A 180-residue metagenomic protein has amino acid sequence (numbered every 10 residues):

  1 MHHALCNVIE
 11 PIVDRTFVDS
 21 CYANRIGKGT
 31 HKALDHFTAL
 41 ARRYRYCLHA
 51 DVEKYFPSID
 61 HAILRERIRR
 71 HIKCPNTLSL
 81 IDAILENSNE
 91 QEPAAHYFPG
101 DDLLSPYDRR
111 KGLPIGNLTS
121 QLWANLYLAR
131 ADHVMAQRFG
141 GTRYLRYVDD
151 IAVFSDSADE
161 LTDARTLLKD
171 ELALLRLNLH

Functional and structural regions predicted by a protein language model:
H2: "…together with the soluble PPM/PP2C metallo-phosphatase catalytic core" -> "…together with the soluble PPM/PP2C
P11, R15-S20: Charged boundary/loop elements
D19-S20, L34, A39-V148, A152-L179: Conserved polymerase palm-domain catalytic core
R25-T30: Active-site beta-loop-alpha junctions of metal-dependent nucleic acid enzymes, especially the RNase H-like/DDE
